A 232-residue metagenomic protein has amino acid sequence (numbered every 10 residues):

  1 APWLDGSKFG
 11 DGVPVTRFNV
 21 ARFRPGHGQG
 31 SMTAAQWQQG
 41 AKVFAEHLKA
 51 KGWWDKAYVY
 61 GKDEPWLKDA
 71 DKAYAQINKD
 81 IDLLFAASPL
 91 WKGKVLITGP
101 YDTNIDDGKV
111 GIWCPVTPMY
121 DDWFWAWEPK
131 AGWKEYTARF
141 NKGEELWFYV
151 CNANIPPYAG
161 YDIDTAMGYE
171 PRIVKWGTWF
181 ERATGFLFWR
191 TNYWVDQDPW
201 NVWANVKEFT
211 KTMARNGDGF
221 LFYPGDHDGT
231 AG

Functional and structural regions predicted by a protein language model:
A1-Q197: Catalytic-core regions of glycoside hydrolase
P157-A159, G177-G232: Aromatic- and carboxylate-lined catalytic core of secreted/periplasmic carbohydrate-active enzymes
